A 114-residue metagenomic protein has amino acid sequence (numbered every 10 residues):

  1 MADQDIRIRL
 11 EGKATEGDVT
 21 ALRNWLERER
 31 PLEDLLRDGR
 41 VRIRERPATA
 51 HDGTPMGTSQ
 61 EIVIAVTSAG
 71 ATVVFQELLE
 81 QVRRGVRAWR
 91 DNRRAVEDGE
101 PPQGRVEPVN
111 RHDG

Functional and structural regions predicted by a protein language model:
M1-I64, L78-G114: Short amphipathic alpha-helical segments that predominantly mediate membrane engagement
A65-Q76: Short, glycine/alanine-rich hydrophobic alpha-helices that insert into or span membranes
